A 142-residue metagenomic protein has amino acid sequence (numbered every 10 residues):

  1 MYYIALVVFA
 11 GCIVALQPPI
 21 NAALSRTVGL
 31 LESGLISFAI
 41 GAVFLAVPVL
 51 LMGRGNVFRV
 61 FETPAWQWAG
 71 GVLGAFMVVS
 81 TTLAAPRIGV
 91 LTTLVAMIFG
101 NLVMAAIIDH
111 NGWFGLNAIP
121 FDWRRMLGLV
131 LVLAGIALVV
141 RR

Functional and structural regions predicted by a protein language model:
M1-F9, R26, V43-Q67, I88 (+2 more regions): Membrane-interface interhelical linkers
M1-T27, S80, A134: Glycine-/small-residue-enriched transmembrane alpha-helix faces in small-molecule transporters and effluxers
L6, I13, I40, L73 (+2 more regions): Hydrophobic residues within membrane-embedded alpha-helical segments of Major Facilitator Superfamily
C12, V43, V72, F99-V103 (+1 more regions): Hydrophobic/aromatic residues within the transmembrane alpha-helices of Major Facilitator Superfamily
L16, F76, V103-M104: Residue positions within transmembrane alpha-helices of multi-pass solute transporters
R26-S33, S80-F99: Structural motif at transmembrane-helix junctions in multi-pass transporters
V103-W123: C-terminal transmembrane-helix exit sites in multi-pass transporters
D122-V140: Hydrophobic transmembrane alpha-helices of multi-pass small-molecule transport proteins
